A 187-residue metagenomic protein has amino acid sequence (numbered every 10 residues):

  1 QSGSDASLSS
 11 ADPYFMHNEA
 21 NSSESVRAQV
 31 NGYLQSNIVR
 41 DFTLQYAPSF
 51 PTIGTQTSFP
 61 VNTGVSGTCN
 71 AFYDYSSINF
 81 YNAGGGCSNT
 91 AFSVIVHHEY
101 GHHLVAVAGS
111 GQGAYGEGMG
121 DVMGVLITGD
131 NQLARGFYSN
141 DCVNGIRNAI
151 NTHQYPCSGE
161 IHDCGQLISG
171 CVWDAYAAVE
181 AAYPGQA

Functional and structural regions predicted by a protein language model:
S4: Glycine-rich, flexible loop/turn motifs
S7-P48, T52-A187: Extracellular protease catalytic domains of secreted zymogens
